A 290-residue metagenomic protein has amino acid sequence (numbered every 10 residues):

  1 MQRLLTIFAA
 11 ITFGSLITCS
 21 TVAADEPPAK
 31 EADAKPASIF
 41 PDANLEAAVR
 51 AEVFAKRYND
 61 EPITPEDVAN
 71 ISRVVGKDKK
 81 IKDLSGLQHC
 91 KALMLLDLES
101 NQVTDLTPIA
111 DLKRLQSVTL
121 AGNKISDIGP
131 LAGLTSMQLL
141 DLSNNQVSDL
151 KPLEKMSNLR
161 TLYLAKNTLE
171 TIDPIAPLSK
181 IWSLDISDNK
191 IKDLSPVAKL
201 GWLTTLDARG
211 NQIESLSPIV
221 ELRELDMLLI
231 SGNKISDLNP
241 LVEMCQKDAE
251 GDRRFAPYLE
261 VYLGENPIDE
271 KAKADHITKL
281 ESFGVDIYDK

Functional and structural regions predicted by a protein language model:
Q2-L95, P108, P130, P152 (+5 more regions): N-terminal capping/linker segments that flank leucine-rich repeat
I7, F13, C19-V22, D105 (+4 more regions): N-terminal compositionally biased, intrinsically disordered segments and leader/signal-like regions
S72-V74, L96-L98, V118-L120, L140-L142 (+6 more regions): Conserved hydrophobic beta-strand positions in leucine-rich repeat
A92-M94, K113-L115, T135-M137, S157-L159 (+4 more regions): Short "repeat-start/strand-capping" segments in structured domains, especially the N-termini of parallel beta-helix
D97-P152, R160-K166: A generic tandem-repeat structural signature
L153, R160-D226: Eukaryotic tandem repeat interaction scaffolds
